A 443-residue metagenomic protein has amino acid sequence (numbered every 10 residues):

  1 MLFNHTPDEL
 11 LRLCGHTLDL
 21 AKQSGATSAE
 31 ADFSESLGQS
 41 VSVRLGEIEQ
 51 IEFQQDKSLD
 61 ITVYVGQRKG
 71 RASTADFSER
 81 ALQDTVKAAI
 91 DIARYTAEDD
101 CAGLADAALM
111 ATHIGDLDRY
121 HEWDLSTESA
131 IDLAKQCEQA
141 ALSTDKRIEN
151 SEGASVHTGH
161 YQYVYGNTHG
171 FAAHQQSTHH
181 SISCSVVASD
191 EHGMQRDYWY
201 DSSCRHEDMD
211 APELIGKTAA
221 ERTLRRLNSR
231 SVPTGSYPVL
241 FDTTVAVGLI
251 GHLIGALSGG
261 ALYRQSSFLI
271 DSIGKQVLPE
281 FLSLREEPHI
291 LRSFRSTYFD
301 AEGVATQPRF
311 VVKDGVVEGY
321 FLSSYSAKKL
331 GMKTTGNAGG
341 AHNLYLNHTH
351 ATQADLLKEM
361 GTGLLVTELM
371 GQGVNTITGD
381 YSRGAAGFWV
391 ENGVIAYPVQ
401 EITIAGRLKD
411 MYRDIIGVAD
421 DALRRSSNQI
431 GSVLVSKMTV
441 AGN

Functional and structural regions predicted by a protein language model:
M1-T297, A301-V304, K313-D314, V394 (+3 more regions): Active-site bordering "gate/hinge" segments that shape substrate access to catalytic or cofactor-binding pockets
I114, I270-N443: Dual-mode signal for accessory low-complexity, basic/Gly-rich regions
